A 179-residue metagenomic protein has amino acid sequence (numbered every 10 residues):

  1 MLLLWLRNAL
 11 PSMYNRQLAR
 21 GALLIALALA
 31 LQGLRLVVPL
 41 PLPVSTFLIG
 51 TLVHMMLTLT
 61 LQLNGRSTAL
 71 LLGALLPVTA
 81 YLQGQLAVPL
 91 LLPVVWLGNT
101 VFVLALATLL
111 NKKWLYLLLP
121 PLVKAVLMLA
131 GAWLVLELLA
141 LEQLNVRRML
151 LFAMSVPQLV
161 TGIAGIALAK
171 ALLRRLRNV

Functional and structural regions predicted by a protein language model:
M1-V179: Loop-helix junctions at membrane interfaces
